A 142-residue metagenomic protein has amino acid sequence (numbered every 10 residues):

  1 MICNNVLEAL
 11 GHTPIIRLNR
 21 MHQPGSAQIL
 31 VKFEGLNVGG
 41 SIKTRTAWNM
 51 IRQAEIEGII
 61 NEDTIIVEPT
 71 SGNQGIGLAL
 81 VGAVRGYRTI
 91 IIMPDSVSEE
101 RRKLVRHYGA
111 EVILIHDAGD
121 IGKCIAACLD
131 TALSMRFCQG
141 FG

Functional and structural regions predicted by a protein language model:
M1-G142: PLP-dependent amino-acid enzyme catalytic core
